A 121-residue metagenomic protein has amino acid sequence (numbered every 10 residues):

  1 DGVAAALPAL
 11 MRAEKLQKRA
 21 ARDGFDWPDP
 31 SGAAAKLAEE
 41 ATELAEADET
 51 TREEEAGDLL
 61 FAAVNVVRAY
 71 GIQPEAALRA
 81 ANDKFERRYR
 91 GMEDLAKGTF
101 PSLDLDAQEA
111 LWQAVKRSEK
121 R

Functional and structural regions predicted by a protein language model:
D1-A56, L60-R121: Flexible "arm" and connector segments at domain edges
